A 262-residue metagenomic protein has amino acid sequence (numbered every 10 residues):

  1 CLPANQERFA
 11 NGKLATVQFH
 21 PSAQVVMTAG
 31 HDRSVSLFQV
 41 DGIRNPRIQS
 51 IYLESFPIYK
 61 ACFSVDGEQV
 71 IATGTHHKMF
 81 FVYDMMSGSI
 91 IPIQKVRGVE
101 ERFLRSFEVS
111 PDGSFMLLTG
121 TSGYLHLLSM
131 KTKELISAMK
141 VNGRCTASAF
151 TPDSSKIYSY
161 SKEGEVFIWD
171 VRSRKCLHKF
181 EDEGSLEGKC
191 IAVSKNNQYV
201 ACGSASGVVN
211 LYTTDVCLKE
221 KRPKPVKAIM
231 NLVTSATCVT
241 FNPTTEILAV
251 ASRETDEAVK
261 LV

Functional and structural regions predicted by a protein language model:
L2-E7, P46-I51, S89-R97, E134-M139 (+2 more regions): A short beta-strand motif characteristic of beta-propeller blades
N5-R33: Beta-strand-rich domains and repeat architectures in extracellular enzymes and scaffolds, especially beta-propellers
E7-K13, I51-I58, R97-L104, M139-C145 (+2 more regions): WD40/WD-repeat beta-propeller blade N-cap
Q18-A23, C62-E68, F107-S114, T119-G120 (+5 more regions): Loop/turn segments within WD40 beta-propeller blades
A29-D32, T73-H76, T119-S122, Y160-E163 (+2 more regions): Conserved strand-to-loop turn within each blade of WD40 beta-propeller repeats
V35-Q39, F80-D84, L125-S129, V166-D170 (+2 more regions): WD40-repeat beta-propellers
S87-D112: Asp-box/WD-like beta-propeller blade repeats and closely related beta-sheet repeat scaffolds
K156, K162-V262: Structured C-terminal portions of repeat-based eukaryotic scaffold domains
